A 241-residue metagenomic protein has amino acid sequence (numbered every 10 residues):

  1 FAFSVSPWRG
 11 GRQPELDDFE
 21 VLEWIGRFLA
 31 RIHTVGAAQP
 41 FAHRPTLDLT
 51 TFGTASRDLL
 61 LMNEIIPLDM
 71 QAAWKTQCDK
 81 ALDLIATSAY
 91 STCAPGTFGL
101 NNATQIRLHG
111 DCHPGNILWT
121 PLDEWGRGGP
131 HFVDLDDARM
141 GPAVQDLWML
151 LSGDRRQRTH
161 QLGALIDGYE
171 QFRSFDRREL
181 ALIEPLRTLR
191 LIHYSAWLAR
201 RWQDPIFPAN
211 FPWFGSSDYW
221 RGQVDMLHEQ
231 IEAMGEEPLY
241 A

Functional and structural regions predicted by a protein language model:
F1-G11: Conserved short submotifs of the Hanks-type protein kinase catalytic core that shape the nucleotide-binding pocket
Q13-A73, A103-Q105, N210-F214: A cross-family kinase active-site recognition segment
P40-A42, G53-G110, T120-D123, E236-L239: An alpha-helical support segment within catalytic cores of ATP-dependent transferases
E64-I65, A196-A241: ATP/Mg2+ or Mg2+-diphosphate-binding catalytic cores that bind nucleotide phosphates or diphosphates via glycine-rich
R107, H131-D134: Pre-DFG segment of protein kinase catalytic domains
A143-S174, R190-I206: Active-site activation/catalytic loop segments of kinase-like enzymes and analogous catalytic loops in related
